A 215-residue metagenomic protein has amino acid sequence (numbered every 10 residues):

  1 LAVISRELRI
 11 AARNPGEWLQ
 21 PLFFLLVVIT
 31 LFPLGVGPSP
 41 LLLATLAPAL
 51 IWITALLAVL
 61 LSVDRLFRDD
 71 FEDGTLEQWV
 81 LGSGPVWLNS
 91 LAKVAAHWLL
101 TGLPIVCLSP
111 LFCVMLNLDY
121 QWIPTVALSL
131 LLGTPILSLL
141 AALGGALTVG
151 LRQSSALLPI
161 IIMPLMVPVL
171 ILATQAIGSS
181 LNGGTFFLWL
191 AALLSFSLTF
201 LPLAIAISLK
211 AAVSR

Functional and structural regions predicted by a protein language model:
L1-P21: Aromatic- and glycine-rich beta-strand/loop motifs that create alpha-glucan
A11, L60-V80, R215: Transmembrane helix boundary and interhelical loop/hinge segments in multi-pass membrane proteins
G37-L46, P110-L131, I177-L190: Membrane-interfacial helix-loop-helix connectors in multipass membrane proteins
A47-V63, F67: Long, hydrophobic alpha-helical segments
G84-W98, T125, L158-I160: Membrane-interface alpha-helices at helix entry/exit sites of multi-pass transporters
L91-L116, I136, L140, A173-T174: Hydrophobic alpha-helical transmembrane segments that constitute the membrane-spanning cores of multi-pass membrane
L131-M163, K210-R215: A structural motif at transmembrane helix-loop-helix junctions in multipass membrane proteins
S197-R215: Junction motif at the cytosolic side of a transmembrane helix
